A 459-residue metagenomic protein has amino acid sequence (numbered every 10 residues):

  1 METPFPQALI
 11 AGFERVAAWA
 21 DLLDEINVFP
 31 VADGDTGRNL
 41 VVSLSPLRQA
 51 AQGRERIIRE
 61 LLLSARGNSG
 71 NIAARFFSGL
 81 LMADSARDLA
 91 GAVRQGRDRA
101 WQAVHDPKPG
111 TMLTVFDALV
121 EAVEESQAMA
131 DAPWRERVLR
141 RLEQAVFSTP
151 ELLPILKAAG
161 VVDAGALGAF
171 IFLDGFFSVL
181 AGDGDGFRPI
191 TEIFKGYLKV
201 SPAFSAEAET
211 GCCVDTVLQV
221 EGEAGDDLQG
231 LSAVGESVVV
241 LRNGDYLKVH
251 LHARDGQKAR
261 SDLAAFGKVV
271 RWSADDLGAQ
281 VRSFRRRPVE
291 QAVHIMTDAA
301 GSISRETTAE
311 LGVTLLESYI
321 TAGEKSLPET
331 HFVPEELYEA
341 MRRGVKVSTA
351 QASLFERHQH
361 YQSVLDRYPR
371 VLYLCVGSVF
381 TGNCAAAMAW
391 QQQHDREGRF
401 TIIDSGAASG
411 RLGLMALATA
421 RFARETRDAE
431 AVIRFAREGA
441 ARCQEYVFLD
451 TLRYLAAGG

Functional and structural regions predicted by a protein language model:
M1-G459: N-terminal loops that bind phosphate or other acidic moieties and the adjacent beta-alpha structural core
